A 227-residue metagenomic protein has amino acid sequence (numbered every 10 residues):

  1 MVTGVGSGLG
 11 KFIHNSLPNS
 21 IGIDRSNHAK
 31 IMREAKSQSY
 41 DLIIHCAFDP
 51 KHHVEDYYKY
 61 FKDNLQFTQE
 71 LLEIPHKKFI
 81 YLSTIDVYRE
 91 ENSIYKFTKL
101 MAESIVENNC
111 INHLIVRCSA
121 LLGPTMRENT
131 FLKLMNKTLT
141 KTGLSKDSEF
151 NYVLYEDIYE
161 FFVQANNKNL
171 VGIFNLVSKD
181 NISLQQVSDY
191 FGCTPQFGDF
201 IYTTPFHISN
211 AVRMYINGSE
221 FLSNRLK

Functional and structural regions predicted by a protein language model:
M1-N19: N-terminal Rossmann NAD(P)H-binding glycine-rich loop of SDR-like oxidoreductase domains
T3, I43-C46, F79-I85, V116-C118: SDR active-site strand-loop-helix element
N19-A29: A short beta-strand-loop structural module common to alpha/beta enzyme folds
I31-Q66, E70-I74, T84-R89: NAD(P)H-binding glycine-rich loop region in Rossmannoid oxidoreductase-like domains and their noncatalytic homologs
K59-F67, T84-V116, A120-L121: Catalytic helix-loop patch of NAD(P)-dependent Rossmann-fold dehydrogenases
Q66-F67, K78, M101-A102, L154-D157: Conserved cofactor-binding/catalytic machinery of classical short-chain dehydrogenase/reductase
L100, S104-N151, Y155: NAD(P)-dependent short-chain dehydrogenase/reductase
L144-K146, V153-K227: C-terminal substrate-binding subdomain of Rossmann-fold SDR/epimerase-dehydratase oxidoreductases
